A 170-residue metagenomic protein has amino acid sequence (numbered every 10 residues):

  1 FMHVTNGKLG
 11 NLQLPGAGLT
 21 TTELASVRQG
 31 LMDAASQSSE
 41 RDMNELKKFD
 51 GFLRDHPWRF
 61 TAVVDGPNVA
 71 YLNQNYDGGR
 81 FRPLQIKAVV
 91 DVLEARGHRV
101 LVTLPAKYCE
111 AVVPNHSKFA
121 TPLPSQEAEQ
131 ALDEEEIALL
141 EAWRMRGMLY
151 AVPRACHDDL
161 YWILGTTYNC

Functional and structural regions predicted by a protein language model:
F1-C170: Noncatalytic, typically N-terminal accessory segments of nucleic acid-processing enzymes and closely related
